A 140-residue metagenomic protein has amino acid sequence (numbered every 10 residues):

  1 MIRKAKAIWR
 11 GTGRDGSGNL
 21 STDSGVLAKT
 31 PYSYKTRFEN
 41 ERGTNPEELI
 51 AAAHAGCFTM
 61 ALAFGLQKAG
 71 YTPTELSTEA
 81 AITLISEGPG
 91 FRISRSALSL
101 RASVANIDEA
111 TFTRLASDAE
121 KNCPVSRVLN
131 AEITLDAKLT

Functional and structural regions predicted by a protein language model:
M1-A52, T59-T140: Extended beta-strand/beta-hairpin segments
